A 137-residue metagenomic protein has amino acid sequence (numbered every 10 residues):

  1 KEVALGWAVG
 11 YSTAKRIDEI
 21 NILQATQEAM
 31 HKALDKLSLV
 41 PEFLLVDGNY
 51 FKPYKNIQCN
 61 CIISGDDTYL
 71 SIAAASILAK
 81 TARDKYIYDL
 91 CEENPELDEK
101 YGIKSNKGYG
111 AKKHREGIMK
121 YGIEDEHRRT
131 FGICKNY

Functional and structural regions predicted by a protein language model:
K1-Y137: RNase H-like, Mg2+-dependent phosphodiesterase core, and more generally RNA phosphate-backbone-engaging helix-loop
